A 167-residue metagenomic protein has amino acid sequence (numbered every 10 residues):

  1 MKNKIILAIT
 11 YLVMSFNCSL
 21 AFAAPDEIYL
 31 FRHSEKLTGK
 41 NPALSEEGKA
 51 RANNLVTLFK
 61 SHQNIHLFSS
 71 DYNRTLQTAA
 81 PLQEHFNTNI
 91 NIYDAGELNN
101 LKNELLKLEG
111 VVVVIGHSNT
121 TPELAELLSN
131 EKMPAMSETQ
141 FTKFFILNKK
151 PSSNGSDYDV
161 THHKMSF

Functional and structural regions predicted by a protein language model:
M1-I5: Positively charged n-region of N-terminal signal peptides that target proteins for export
A8-N17: Bacterial N-terminal signal peptides
S19-A23: Sec/Tat signal peptide C-region and signal peptidase I cleavage site
A24-E109, T120-F167: Active-site-proximal alpha-helix that buttresses catalytic centers in soluble enzyme cores
V113-I115: Periplasmic-binding protein-like
